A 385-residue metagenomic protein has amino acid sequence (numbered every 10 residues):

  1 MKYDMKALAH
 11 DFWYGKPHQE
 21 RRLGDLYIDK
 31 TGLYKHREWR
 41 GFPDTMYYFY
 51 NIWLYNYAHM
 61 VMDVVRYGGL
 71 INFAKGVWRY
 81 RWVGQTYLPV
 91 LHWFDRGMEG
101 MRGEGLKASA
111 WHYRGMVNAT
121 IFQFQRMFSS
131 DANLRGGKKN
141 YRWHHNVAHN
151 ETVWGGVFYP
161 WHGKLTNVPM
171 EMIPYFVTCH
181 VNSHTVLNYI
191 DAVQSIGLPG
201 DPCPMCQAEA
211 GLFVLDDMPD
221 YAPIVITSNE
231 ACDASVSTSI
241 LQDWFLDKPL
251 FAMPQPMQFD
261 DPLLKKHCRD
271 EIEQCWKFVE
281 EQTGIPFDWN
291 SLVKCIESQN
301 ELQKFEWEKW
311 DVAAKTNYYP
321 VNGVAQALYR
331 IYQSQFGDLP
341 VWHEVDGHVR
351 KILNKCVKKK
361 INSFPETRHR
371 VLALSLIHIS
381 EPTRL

Functional and structural regions predicted by a protein language model:
K2-Q282: Trp/Phe/Arg-rich N-terminal binding region typifying the photolyase-homology
M218, S363-P365: Solvent-exposed alpha-helices and their adjacent loops that cap or buttress functional pockets in soluble metabolic
P249, T367-R370: A generic secondary-structure signal marking the coil-to-beta-strand transition
M257-S363, R370: Extracytoplasmic substrate-binding proteins
P365-R368, S375-L376: Long, K/E/R/D-enriched contiguous segments that form extended
S375-L385: Residue-level detector of conserved catalytic or cofactor/ligand-binding positions in enzyme active sites
